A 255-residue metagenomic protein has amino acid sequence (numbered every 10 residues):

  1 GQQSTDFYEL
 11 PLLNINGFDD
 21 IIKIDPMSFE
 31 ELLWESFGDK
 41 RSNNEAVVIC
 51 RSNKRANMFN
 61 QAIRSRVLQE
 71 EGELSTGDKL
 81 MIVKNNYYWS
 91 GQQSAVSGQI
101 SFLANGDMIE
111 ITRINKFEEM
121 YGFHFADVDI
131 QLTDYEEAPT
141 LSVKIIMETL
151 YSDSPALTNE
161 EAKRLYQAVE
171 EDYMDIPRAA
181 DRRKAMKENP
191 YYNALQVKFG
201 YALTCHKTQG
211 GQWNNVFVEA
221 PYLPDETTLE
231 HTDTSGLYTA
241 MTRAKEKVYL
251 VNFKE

Functional and structural regions predicted by a protein language model:
G1-A104, E110-L157: Conserved helicase motor core of P-loop NTPases
E119-E255: C-terminal accessory regions
